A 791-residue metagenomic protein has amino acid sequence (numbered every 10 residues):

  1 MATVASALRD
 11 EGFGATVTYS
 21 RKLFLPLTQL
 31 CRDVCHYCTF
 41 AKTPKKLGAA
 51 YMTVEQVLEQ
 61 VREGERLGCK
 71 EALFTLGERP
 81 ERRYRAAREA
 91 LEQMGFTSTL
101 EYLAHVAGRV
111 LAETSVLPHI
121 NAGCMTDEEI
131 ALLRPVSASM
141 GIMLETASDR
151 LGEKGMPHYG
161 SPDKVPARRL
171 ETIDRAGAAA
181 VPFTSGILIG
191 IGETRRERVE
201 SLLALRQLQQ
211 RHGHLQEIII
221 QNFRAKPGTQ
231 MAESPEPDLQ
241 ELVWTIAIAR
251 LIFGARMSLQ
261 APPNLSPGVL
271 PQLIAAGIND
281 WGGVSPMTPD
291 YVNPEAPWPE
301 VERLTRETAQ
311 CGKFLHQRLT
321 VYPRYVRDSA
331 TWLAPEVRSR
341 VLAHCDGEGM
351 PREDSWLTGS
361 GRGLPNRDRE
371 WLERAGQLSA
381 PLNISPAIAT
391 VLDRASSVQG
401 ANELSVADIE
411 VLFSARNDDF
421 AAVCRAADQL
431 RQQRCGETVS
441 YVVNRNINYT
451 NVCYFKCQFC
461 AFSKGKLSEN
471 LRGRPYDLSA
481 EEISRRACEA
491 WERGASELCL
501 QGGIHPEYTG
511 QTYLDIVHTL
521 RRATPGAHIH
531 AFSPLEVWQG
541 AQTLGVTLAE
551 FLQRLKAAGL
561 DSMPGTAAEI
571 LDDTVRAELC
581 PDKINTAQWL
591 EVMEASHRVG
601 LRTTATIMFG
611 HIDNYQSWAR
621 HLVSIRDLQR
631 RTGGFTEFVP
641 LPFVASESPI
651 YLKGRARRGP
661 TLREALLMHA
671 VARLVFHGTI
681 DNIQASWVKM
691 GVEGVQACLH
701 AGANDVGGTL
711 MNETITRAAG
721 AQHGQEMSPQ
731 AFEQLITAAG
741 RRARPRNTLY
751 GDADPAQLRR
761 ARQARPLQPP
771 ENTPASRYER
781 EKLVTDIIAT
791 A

Functional and structural regions predicted by a protein language model:
M1-H36, F40-Y51, E55-Q56, Q60 (+5 more regions): N-terminal [4Fe-4S]-dependent radical SAM core
M1-T3, D10-G12, L58, E65 (+7 more regions): Auxiliary Fe-S-binding modules of radical SAM enzymes
A5, C35, F74, I142 (+14 more regions): Conserved, mostly hydrophobic/aromatic
R9, V17, R21, C31-R32 (+7 more regions): Mobile, glycine- and charge-enriched loop segments and immediately flanking short secondary-structure elements within
Y19-L23, A72-F74, P118-I120, M140-I142 (+13 more regions): Hydrophobic faces of well-ordered beta-strands that scaffold small-molecule active sites in alpha/beta enzyme cores
R21-P26, P118-A122, I189-G192, Q260-P263 (+6 more regions): Conserved short loop/turn motifs at secondary-structure junctions
Q29-C31, T39, L76-E78, L144-S148 (+7 more regions): Short, small-residue-rich loop/turn micro-motifs
P44-Q210, R394, K464-D627: Conserved Radical SAM active-site core
